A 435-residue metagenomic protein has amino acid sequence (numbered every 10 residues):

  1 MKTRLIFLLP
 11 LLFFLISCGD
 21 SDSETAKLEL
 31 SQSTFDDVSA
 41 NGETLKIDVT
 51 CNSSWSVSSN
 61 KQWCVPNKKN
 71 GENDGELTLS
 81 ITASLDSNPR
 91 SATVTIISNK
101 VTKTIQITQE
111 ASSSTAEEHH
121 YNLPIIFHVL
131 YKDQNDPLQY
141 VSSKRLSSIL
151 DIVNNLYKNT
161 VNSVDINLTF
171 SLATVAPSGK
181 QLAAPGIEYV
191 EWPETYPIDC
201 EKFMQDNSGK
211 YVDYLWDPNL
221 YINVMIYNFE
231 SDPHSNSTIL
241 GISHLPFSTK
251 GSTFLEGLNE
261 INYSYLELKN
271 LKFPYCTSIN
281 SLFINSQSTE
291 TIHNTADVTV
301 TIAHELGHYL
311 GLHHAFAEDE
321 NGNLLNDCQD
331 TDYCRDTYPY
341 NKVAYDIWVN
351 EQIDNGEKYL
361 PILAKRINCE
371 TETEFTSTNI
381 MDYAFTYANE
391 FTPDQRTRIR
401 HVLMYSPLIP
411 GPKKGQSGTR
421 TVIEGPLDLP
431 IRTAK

Functional and structural regions predicted by a protein language model:
K2-D36, T104-A116, G425-P426, T433-K435: Bacterial Sec-dependent N-terminal signal peptides
A40-K46, D74: Short coil/turn motif common to extracellular beta-sandwich-like domains
T50-T78: Surface-exposed binding patches on compact interaction domains or structured appendages
E76-S91: Extracellular/luminal low-complexity segments enriched in Ser/Thr/Pro
N88-K100: A short beta-strand micro-motif common to beta-rich folds, especially ectodomain repeats
E110-I222, I226-S231, M404, I409-G411 (+1 more regions): Propeptide-to-catalytic entry region of secreted or membrane-anchored zinc metalloproteases
N159-T301, Y309, H313-A317, N321-G322 (+2 more regions): Metzincin-family zinc-dependent endopeptidase catalytic domain
E318-K435: Replace "(M1/M4/M9/M12/WLM)" with "(e.g., M1/M4/M8/M9/M12/M26/WLM)" and add "not limited to" to clarify scope
